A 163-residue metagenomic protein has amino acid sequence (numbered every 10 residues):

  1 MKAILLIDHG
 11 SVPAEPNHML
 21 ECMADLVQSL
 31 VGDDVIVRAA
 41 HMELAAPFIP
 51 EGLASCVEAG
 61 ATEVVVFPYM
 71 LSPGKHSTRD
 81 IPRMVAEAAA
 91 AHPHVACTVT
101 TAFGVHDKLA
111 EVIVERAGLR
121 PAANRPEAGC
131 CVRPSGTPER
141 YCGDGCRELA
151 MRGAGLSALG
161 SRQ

Functional and structural regions predicted by a protein language model:
M1-Q163: Active-site-proximal alpha-helix that buttresses catalytic centers in soluble enzyme cores
